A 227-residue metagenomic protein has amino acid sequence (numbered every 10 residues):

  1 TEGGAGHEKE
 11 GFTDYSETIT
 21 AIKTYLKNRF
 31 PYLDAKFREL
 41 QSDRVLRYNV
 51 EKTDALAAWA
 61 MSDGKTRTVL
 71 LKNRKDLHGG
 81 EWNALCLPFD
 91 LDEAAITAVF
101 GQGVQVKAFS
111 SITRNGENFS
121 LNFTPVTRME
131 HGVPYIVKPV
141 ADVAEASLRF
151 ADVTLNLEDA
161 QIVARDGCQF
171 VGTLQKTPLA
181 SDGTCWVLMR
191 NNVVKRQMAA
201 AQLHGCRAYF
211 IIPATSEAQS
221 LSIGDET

Functional and structural regions predicted by a protein language model:
T1-D43: Middle-to-C-terminal accessory/interaction subdomains
G4-A5, G11-T13, G64, R114-G116 (+1 more regions): A short linear-motif detector with a strong N-terminal bias
S42-F100, N122-V193, M198-E226: A short, polar beta-strand/turn micro-motif
Q105: Phosphate-backbone binding interfaces of nucleic-acid-interacting proteins
S110-T113, T227: C-terminal outer-membrane/trafficking sorting elements
I112-N115, G132: Conserved SET/PR domain catalytic loop and adjacent active-site segment of histone-lysine N-methyltransferases
N115-F123: Short linear interaction motifs
